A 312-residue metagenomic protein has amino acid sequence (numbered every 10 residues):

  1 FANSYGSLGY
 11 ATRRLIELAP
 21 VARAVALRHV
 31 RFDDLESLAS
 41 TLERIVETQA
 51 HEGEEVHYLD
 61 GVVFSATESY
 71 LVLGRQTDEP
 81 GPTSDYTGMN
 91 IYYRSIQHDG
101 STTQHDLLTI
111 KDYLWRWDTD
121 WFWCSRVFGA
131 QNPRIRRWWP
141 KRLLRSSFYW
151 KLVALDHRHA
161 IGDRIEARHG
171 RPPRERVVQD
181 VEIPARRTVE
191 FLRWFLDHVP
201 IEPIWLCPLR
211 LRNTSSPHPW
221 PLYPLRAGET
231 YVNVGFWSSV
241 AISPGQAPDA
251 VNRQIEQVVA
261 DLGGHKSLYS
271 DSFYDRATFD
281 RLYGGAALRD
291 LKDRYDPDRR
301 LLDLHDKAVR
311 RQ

Functional and structural regions predicted by a protein language model:
F1-V181, A185-E190, D197-P200: C-terminal substrate-binding/cap subdomain adjacent to the FAD-binding core in PCMH-type and related FAD-linked
R13-L15, R31, V62-F64, L73 (+4 more regions): Residues in well-ordered beta-strands of folded domains
H57-F64, R176, L192, I201-H218 (+2 more regions): A short glycine-rich, hydrophobically flanked beta-strand micro-motif that places a catalytic Asp/Glu for divalent metal
V62-E68, F148, A154-H157, P208-W220 (+2 more regions): A glycine-rich phosphate-binding loop feature that marks nucleotide/adenosyl-phosphate handling sites
L71-G74, W194, P217-H218, P244-A247 (+1 more regions): Short conserved micro-motifs at the rims of enzyme active sites and ligand-binding pockets
R158-P172, R210-V232, R300-Q312: N-terminal flexible segment immediately upstream of the FAD-binding catalytic core in FAD-dependent oxidoreductases
I183-R186, R193-D197, Y231-N233, S238-S267: Extended C-terminal subregions enriched in glycine
A247-Q312: Activity-critical C-terminal alpha-helical subdomain
